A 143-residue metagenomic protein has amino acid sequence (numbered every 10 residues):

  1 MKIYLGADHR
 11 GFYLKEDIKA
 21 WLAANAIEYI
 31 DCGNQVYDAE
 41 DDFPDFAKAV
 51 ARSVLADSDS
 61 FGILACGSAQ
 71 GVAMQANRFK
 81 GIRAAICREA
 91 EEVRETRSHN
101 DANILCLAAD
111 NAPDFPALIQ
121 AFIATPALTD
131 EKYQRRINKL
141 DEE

Functional and structural regions predicted by a protein language model:
K2-I3, D59-G62, G81-R83: Short active-site oxyanion
K2-W21: N-terminal beta1-alpha1 ligand-phosphate binding loop
Y4-G6, R10, A90-E143: C-terminal binding/interaction regions
H9, Y13, D38-D41, D45 (+4 more regions): Residues at secondary-structure transition points
A20-E28: Short helix-loop-beta junction
E28-A39: A short beta-strand-loop structural module common to alpha/beta enzyme folds
D45-L64, S68: Short, structured active-site "lid" loops
L64-A109: Mid-chain, well-packed structural core segment of small domains
